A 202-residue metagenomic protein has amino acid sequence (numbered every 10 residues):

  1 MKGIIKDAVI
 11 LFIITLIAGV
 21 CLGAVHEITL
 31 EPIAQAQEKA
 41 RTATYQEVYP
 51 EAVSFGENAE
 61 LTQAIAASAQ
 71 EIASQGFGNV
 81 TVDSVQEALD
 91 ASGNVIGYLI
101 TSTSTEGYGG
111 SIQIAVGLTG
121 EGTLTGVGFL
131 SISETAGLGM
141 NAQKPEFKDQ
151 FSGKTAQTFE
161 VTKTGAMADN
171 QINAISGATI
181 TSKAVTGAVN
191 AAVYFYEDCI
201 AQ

Functional and structural regions predicted by a protein language model:
K2-Q202: Flexible, solvent-exposed loop/hinge segments and secondary-structure transition points
